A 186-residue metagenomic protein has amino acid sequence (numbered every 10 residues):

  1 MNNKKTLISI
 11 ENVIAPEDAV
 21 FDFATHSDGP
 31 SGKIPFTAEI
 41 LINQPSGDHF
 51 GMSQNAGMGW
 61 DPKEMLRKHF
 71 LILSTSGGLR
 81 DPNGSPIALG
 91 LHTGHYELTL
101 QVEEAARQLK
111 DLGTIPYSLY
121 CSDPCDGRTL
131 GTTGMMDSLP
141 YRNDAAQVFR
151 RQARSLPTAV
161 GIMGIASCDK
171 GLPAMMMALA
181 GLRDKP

Functional and structural regions predicted by a protein language model:
M1-P186: Metallocofactor- and cofactor-centric catalytic cores in central/energy metabolism, strongly enriched
